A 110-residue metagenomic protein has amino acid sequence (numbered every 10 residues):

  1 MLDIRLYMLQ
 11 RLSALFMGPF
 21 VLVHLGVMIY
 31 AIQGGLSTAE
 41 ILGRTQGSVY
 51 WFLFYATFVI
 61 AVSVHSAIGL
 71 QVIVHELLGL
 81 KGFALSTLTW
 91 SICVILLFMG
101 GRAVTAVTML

Functional and structural regions predicted by a protein language model:
M1-L110: Membrane-embedded alpha-helical bundles that constitute the cytochrome b-like, heme-associated redox core of multi-pass
